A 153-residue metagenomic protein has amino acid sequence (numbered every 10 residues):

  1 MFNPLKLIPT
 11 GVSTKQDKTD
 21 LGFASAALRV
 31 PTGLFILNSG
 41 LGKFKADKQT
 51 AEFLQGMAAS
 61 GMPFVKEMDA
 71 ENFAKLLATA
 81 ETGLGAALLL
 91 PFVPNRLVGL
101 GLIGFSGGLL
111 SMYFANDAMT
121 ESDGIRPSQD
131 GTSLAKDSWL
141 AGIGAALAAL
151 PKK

Functional and structural regions predicted by a protein language model:
M1-G83, L90-K153: Membrane-interface extramembranous regions
